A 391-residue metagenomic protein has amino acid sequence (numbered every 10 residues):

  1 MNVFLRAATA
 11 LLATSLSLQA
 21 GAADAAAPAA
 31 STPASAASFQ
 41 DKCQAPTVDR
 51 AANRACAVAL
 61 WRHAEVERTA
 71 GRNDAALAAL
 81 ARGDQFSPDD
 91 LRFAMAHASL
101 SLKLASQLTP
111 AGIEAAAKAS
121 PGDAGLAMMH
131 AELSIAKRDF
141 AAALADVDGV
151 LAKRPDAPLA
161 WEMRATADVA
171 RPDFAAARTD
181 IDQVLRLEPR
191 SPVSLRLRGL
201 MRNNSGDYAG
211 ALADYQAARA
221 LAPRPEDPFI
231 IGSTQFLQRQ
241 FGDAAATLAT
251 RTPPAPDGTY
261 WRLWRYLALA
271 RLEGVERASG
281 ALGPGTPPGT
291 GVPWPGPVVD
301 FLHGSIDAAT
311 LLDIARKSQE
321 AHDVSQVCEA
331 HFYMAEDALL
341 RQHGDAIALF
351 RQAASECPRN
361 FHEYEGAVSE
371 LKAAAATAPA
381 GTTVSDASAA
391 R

Functional and structural regions predicted by a protein language model:
D49, G83, A115-A116, G149-V150 (+4 more regions): Canonical positions in the second alpha-helix
R50, A57, L91-R92, A124-G125 (+6 more regions): Helix-start (N-cap) detector for alpha-helical repeat units in TPR-like alpha-solenoids, especially tetratricopeptide
A52, F86, A119-S120, K153 (+5 more regions): Structural marker of alpha-solenoid helical repeat scaffolds
R62, A96, M129, M163 (+4 more regions): Canonical tetratricopeptide repeat
R68, L102, I135, V169 (+4 more regions): Position-specific recognition of the canonical hydrophobic site in helix A of tetratricopeptide repeat
G71, L104-A105, R138, P172 (+4 more regions): Residue-level detector of the short coil/turn that links helix A to helix B within each tetratricopeptide repeat
A98-L102, M128-E132, A165-A170, V193 (+2 more regions): Alpha-helical adaptor scaffolds
